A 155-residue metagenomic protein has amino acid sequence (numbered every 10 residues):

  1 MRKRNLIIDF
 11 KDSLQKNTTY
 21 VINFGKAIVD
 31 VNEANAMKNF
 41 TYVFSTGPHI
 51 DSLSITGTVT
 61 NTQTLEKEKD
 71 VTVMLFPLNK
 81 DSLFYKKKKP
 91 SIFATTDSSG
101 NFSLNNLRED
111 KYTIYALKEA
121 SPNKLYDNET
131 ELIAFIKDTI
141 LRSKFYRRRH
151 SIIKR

Functional and structural regions predicted by a protein language model:
M1-S99, S103-N106, K111-L117, E129 (+1 more regions): Acidic, low-complexity Ser/Thr/Gly/Pro-rich repeat segments typical of extracellular/periplasmic and surface-exposed
N35-K38, E119-R155: Structured interaction patches on ligand/partner-binding surfaces of diverse proteins
